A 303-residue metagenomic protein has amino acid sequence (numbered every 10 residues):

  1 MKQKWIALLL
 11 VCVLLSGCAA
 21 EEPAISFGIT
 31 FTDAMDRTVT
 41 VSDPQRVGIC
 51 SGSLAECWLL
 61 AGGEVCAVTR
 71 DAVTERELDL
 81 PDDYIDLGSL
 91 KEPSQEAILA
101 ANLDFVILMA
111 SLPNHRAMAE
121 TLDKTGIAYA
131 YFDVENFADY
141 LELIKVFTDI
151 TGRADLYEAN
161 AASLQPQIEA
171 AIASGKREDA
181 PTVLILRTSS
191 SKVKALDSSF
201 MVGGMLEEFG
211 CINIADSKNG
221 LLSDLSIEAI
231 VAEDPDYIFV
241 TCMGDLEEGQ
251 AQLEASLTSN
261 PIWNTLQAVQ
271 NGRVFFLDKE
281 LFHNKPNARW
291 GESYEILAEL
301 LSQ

Functional and structural regions predicted by a protein language model:
K4-W5, G17-S53, A154-I185, E299-Q303: Bacterial Sec-exported substrate-binding components of ABC uptake systems
L10-L15: Hydrophobic core
D33-A34, Y84-Q95, K218-I227: Short helix-initiation/N-cap motifs at beta->coil->alpha
C50-A101, F105-L112: A short, structured surface patch at a secondary-structure boundary
A72-E75, K194-S223: Alpha-helical, coiled-coil/dimerization segments enriched in small aliphatic residues
Q95-L108, I127, I227-V240: Proline-aspartate-enriched helix->loop->beta-strand connector
N114-A117, F132-V146, L184-M201, L246: Extracytoplasmic ligand-binding site segments that recognize negatively charged/polar headgroups
L141-E142, V146-D149, D155-A159, V240-Q303: Structured C-terminal subdomain patch of bacterial secreted/periplasmic proteins
